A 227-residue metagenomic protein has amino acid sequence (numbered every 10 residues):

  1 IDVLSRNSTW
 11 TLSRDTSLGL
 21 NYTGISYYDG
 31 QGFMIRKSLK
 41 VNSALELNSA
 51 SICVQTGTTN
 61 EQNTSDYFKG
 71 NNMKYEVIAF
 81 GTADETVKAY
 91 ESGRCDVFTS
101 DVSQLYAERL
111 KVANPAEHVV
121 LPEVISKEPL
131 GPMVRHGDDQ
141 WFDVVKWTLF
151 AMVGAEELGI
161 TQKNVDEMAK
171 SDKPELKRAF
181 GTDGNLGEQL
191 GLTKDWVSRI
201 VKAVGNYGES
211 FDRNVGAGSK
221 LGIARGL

Functional and structural regions predicted by a protein language model:
I1-E46, V102-S126: Acidic, polar ligand-binding/catalytic clefts
I1-N7, A50-C53, E91-S100: Alpha-to-beta junction loops
T9-W10, Y28-E85, D139: Bilobed "Venus flytrap"/periplasmic-binding protein-like clamshell domains and structurally analogous long
L12, G93-C95, E156, I200: Extracytoplasmic low-complexity repetitive segments enriched in small/polar residues
I35-V41, L45, S49-T59, Q104-L105 (+2 more regions): Extended ligand-binding regions for polar small-molecule ligands
G81-E117, P132: Extracellular/periplasmic bilobed ligand-binding domains
R213-L227: Conserved C-terminal helix/tail region of periplasmic/extracytoplasmic solute-binding proteins
